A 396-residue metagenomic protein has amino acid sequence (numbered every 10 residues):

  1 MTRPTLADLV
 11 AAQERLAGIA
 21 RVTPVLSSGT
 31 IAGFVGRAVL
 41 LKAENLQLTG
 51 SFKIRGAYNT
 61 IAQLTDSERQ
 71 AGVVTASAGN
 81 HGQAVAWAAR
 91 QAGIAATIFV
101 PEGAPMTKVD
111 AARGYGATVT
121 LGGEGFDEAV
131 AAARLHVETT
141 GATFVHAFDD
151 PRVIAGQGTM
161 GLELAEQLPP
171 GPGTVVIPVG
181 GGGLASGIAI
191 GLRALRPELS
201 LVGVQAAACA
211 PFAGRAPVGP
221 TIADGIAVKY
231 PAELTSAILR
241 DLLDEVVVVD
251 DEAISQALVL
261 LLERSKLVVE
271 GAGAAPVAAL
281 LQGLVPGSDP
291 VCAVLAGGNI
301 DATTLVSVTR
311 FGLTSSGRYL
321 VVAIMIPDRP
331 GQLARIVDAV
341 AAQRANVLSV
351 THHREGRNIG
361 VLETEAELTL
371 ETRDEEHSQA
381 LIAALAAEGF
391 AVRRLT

Functional and structural regions predicted by a protein language model:
M1-T396: PLP-dependent amino-acid enzyme catalytic core
